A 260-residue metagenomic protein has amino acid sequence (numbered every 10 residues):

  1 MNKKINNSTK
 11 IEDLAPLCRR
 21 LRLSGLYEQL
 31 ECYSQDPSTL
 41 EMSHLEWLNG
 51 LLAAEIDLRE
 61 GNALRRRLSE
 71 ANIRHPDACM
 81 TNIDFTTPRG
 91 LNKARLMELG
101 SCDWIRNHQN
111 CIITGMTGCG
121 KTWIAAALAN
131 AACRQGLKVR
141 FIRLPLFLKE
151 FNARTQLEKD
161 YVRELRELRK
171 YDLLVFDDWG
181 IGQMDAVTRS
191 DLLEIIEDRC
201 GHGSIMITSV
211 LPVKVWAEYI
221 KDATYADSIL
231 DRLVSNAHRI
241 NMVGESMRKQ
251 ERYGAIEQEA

Functional and structural regions predicted by a protein language model:
M1-L26: Charged, compositionally biased N-terminal leader segments and the immediate start of the first structured element
L23-P76: Interdomain "pre-motor" coupling segment immediately N-terminal to P-loop NTPase/helicase cores
L30, K138, I142, L146-K159 (+2 more regions): Replace "adjacent to P-loop NTPase cores in ATP/GTP-dependent enzymes" with "adjacent to NTP-binding cores
A78-C102: N-terminal pre-Walker A segment at the start of P-loop NTPase domains
I83, A125, R143: Conserved hydrophobic/aromatic pocket- or pore-lining residues that grip, position, or stack substrates in active sites
H108-I112, L128-A131, Q135-F151: Conserved post-Walker A coupling segment in P-loop NTPases
H108-I124: Walker A/P-loop nucleotide-binding motif
